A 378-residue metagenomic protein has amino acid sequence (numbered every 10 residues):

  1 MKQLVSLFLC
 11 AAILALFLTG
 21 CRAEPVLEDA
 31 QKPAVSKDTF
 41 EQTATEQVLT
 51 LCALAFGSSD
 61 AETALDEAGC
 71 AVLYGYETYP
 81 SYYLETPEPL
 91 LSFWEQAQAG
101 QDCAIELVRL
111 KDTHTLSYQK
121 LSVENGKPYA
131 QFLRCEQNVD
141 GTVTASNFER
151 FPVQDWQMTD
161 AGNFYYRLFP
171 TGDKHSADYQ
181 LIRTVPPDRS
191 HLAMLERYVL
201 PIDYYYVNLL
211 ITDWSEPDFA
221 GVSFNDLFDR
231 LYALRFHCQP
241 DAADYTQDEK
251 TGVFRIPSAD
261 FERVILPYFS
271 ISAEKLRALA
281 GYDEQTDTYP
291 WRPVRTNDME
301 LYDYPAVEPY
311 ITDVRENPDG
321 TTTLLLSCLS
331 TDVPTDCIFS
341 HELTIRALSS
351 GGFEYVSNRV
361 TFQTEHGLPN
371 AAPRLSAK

Functional and structural regions predicted by a protein language model:
M1-F8: Positively charged n-region of N-terminal signal peptides that target proteins for export
A11-A12: Repetitive helical segments and hydrophobic/amphipathic motifs
F17-G20: C-terminal motif of bacterial Sec signal peptides marking the signal peptidase cleavage site
R22-E24: Bacterial signal peptide processing site
V26-K378: Mature, Sec-exported extracytoplasmic domains of Gram-positive
